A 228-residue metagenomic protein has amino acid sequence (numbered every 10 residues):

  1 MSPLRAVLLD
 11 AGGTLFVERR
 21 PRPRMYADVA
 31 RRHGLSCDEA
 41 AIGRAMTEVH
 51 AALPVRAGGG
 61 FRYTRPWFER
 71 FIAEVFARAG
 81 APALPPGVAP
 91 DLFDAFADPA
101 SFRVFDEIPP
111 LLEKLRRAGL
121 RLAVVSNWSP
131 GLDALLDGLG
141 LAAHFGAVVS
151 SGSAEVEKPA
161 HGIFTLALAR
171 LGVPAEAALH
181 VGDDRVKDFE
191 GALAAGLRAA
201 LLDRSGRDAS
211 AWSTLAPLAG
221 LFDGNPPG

Functional and structural regions predicted by a protein language model:
M1-V7, V17-E18, A40, A83-P90 (+2 more regions): Asp-based, Mg2+/Mn2+-dependent phosphohydrolase catalytic module
S2-P109, R117-A118: N-terminal helical cap/lid subdomain that shapes the substrate entry/recognition surface in HAD-like hydrolases
